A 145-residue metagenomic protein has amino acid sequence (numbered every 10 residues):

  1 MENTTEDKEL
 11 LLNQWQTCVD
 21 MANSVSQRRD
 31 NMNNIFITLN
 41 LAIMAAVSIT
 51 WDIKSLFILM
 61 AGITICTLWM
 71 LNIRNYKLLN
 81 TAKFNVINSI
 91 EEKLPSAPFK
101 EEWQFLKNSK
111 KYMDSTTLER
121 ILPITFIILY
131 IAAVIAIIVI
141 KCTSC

Functional and structural regions predicted by a protein language model:
M1-W15, S89-E102: Short, charged cytosolic
E2-W51, M60, N75, L79: Cytosol/matrix-facing amphipathic helices and coiled-coil assembly/linker segments of eukaryotic membrane proteins
F36, N40, T64-N85, Y112-R120 (+1 more regions): Extended, charge-rich alpha-helical interface modules
L39, F57-I65, T125-I135: Lipid-exposed faces of alpha-helical membrane segments in multi-pass integral membrane proteins
M44-T50, W69-M70, I137-K141: Hydrophobic alpha-helical transmembrane segments
S48-L56, S144-C145: Helix-coil boundary and interhelical linker segments in multi-pass alpha-helical membrane proteins
I53-L106: Inner-leaflet juxtamembrane helices
E102-C145: A hydrophobic membrane-anchoring alpha-helix module
